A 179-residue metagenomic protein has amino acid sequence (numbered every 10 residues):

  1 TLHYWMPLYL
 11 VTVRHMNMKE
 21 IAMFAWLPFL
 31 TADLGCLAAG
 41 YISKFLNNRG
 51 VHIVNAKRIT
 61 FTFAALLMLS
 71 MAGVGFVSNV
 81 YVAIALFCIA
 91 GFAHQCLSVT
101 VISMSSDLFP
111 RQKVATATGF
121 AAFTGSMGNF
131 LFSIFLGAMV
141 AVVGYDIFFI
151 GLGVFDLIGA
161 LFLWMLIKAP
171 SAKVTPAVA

Functional and structural regions predicted by a protein language model:
T1-A39, H94-S106, F132-S133: Extracytoplasmic gate region of multi-pass secondary transporters
L10-V11, I42-S43, N47, L136-G144: Interfacial helix-cap and linker-helix signal at transmembrane-aqueous boundaries of multi-pass secondary transporters
N17-E20, A56-I59, G137-F155: A membrane-interface helix-boundary motif in multi-pass transporters
W26, L30, C88, F92 (+1 more regions): Transmembrane alpha-helical cores of Major Facilitator Superfamily
C36, S106-V143: A late C-terminal transmembrane helix in Major Facilitator Superfamily
V54-V101: C-terminal transmembrane helical hairpin of 12-TM major facilitator-type secondary transporters
M71-F76, L152-A179: Multi-pass alpha-helical transporter architecture, strongest for 12-TM Major Facilitator/SLC carriers used
